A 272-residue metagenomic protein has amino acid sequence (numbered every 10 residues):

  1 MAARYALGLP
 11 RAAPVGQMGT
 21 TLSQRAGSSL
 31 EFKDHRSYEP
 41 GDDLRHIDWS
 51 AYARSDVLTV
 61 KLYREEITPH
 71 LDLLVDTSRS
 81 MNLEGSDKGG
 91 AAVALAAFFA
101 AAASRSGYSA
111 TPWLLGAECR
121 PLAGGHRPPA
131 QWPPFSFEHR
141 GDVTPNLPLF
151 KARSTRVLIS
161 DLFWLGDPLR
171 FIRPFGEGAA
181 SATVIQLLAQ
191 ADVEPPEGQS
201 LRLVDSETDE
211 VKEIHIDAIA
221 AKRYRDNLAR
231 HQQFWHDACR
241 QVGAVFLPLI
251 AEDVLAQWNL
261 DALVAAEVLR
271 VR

Functional and structural regions predicted by a protein language model:
M1-Q24, R36-R45, A51, V60-R272: Exposed, interaction-prone extracellular/peripheral surfaces
G27: Glycine/proline-rich, flexible active-site/cofactor-binding loop segments that harbor closely spaced acidic
